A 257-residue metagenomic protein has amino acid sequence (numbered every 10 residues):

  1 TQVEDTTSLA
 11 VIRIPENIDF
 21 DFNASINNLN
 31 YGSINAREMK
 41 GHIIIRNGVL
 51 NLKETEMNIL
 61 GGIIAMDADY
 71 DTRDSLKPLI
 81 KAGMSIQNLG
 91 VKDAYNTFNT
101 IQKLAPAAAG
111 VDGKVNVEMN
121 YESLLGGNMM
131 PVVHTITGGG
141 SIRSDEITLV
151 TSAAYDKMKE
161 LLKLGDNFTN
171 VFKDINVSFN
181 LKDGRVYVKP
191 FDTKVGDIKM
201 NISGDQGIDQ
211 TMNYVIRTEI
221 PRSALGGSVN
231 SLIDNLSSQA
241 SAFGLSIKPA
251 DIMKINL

Functional and structural regions predicted by a protein language model:
T1-F172, I198, S203-L257: Membrane-proximal interfacial segments on either side of biological membranes
T169-G184: Generic long, charged, amphipathic alpha-helical segments
D192-K194: Short, glycine-rich nucleotide/cofactor-binding loops
